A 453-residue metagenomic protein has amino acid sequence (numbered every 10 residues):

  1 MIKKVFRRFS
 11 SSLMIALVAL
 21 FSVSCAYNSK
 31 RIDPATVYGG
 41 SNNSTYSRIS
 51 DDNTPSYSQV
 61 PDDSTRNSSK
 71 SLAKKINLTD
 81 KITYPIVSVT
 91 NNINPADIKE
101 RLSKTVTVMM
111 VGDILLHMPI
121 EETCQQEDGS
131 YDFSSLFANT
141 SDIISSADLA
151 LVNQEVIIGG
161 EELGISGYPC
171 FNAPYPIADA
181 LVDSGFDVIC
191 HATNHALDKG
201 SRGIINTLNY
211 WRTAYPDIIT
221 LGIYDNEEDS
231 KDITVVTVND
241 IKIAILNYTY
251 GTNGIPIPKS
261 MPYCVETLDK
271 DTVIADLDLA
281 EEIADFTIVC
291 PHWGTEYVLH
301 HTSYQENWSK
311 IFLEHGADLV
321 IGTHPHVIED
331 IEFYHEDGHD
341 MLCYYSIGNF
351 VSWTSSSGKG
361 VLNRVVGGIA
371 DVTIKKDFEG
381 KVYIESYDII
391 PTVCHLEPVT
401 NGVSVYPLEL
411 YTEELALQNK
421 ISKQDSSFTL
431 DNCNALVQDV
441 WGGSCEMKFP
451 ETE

Functional and structural regions predicted by a protein language model:
I2-L13: Bacterial N-terminal signal peptides that target proteins for export
R7-R8, R48, R66: Basic polycationic patches enriched in arginine
S12-I15, L277: Generic alpha-helix initiation/capping and coil-helix boundary signal
V23-S24: C-terminal motif of bacterial Sec signal peptides marking the signal peptidase cleavage site
Y27-P34, Y38-G39, Y57-S58, D62 (+1 more regions): Acidic, metal/ion-coordinating pockets
G40-R48: Short extracytoplasmic/periplasmic juxtamembrane "stem" segments immediately C-terminal to an N-terminal membrane anchor
